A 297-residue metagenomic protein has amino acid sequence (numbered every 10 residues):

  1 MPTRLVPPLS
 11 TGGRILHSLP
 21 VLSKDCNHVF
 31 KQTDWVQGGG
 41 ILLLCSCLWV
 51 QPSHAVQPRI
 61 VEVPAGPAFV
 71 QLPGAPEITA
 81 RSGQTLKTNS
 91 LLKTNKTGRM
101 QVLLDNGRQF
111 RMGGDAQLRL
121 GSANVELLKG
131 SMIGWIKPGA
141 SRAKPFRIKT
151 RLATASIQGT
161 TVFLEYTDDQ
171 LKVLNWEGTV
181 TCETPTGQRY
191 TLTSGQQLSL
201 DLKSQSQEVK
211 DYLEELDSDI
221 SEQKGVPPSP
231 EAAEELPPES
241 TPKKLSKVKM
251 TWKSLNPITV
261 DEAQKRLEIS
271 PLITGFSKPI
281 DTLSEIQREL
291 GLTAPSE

Functional and structural regions predicted by a protein language model:
P2, V6, P52-A55, E77-R81 (+3 more regions): C-terminal interaction modules
L5, L19, S23-G39: Bacterial N-terminal signal peptides that target proteins for export
G38-C47: Bacterial N-terminal signal peptides
A55-Q71: Short N-terminal segments immediately surrounding and downstream of signal-peptide cleavage
L72-T88, N95-G98, G159: N-terminal post-signal-peptidase region of extra-cytosolic proteins
R81-T85, N89-L91, D115, G195-Q197: Glycine-centered loop/turn motifs
L92-A155, V173-C182: Short, small-residue-rich packing micro-motifs
